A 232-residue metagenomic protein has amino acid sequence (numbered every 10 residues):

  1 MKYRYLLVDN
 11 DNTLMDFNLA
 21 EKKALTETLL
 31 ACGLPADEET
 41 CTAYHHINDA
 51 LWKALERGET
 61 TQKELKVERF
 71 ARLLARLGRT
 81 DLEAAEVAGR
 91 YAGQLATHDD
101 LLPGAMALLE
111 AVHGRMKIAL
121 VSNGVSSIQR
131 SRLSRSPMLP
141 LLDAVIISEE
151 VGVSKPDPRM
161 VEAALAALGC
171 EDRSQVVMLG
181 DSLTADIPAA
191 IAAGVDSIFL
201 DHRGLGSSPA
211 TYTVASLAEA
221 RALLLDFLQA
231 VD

Functional and structural regions predicted by a protein language model:
M1-L6, L19, L30, E110 (+1 more regions): Asp-based, Mg2+/Mn2+-dependent phosphohydrolase catalytic module
K2-P103: N-terminal helical cap/lid subdomain that shapes the substrate entry/recognition surface in HAD-like hydrolases
L34, R79, G114, C170-E171: Short, well-ordered coil loops that connect the C-terminus of an alpha-helix to the N-terminus of a beta-strand
G104-R115: Catalytic-core regions built around general acid/base machinery
R115-M116, G194: Glycine-centered short loops/turns at secondary-structure junctions
